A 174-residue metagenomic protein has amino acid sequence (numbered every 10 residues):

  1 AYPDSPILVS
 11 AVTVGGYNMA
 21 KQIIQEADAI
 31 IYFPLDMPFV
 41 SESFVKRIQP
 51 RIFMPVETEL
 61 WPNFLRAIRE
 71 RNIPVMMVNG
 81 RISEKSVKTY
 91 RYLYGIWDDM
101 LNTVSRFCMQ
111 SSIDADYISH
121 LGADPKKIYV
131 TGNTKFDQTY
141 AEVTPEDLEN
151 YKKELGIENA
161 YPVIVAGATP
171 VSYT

Functional and structural regions predicted by a protein language model:
A1-V130, T134-Q138, E142-V143, P170: Active-site and donor-binding regions of nucleotide-sugar-utilizing enzymes
A141-G156: A short helix/loop element that forms part of the nucleotide-sugar donor recognition site in Leloir-type
I157-V165: Charged active-site motifs of nucleotide-sugar-dependent glycosyltransferases
Y173-T174: Conserved small/polar residues in nucleotide/adenosyl-binding loops
